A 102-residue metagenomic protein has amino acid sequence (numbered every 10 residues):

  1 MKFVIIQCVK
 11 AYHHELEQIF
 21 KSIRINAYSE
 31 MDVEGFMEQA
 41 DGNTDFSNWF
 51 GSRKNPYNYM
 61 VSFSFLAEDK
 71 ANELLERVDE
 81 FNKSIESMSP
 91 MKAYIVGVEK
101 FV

Functional and structural regions predicted by a protein language model:
M1-V102: Positively charged, small/polar-rich N-terminal and surface patches that mediate targeting and assembly and bind
